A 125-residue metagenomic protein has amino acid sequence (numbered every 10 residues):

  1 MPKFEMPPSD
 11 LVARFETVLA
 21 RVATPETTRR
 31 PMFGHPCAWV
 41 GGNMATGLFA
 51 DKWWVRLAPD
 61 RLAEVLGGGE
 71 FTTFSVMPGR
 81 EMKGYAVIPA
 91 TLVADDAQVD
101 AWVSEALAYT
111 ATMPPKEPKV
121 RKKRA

Functional and structural regions predicted by a protein language model:
M1-A125: Charge-dense, helix-prone N-terminal extensions
